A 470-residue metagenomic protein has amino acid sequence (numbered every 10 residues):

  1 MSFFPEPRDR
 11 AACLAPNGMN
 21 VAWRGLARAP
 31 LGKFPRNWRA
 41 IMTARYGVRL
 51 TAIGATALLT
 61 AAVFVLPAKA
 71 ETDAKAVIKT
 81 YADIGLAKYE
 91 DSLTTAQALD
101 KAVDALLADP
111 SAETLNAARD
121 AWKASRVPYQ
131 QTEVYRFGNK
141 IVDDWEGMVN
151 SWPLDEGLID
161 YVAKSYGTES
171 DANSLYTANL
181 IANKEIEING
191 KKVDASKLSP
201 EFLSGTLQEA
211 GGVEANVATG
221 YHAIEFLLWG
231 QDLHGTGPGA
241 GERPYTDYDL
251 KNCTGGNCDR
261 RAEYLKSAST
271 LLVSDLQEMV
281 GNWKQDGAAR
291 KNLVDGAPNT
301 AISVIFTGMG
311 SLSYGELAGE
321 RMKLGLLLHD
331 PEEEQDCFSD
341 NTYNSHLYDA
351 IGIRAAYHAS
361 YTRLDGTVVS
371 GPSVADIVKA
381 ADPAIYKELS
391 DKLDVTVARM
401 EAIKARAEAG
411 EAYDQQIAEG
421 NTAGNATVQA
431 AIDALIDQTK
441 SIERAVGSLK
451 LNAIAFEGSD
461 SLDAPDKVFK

Functional and structural regions predicted by a protein language model:
F3-F4, F34, Y46, F64: Aromatic (phenylalanine/tyrosine) cluster motif
N17-N20: Acidic/polar hotspots within intrinsically disordered regions
A22-I41: Short, Lys/Arg-enriched N-terminal segments with co-localized hydrophobic residues within the first ~10-30 amino acids
A40-A55: Bacterial N-terminal signal peptides that target proteins for export
I53-V63: Bacterial N-terminal signal peptides
F64-A70: Sec/Tat signal peptide C-region and signal peptidase I cleavage site
E71-K470: Mature extracytoplasmic or organellar-lumen-exposed domains after removal of signal/transit peptides
